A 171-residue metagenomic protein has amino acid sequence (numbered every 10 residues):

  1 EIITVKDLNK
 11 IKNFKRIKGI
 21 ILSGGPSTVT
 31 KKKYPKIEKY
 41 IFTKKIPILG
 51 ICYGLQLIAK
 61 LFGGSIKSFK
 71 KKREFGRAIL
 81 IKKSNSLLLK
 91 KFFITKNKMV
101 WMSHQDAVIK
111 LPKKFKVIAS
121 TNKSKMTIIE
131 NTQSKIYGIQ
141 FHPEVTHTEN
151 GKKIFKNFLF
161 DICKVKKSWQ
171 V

Functional and structural regions predicted by a protein language model:
E1-I51, Q56, F62, K156-W169: Flexible gly/pro-rich beta->alpha loop and the following alpha-helix that scaffold active-site loops
P35-I51, Q56-K153: Pocket-forming structural segment of enzyme catalytic cores
